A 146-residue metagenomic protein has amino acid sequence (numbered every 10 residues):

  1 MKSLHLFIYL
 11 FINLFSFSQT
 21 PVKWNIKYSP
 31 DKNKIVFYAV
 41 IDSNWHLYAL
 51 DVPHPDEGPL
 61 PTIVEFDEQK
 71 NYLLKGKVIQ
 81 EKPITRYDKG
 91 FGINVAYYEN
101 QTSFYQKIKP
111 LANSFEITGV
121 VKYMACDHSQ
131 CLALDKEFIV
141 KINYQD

Functional and structural regions predicted by a protein language model:
M1-V22: Bacterial Sec-dependent N-terminal signal peptides
F17-D146: Extracellular/lumen-exposed scaffold segments
